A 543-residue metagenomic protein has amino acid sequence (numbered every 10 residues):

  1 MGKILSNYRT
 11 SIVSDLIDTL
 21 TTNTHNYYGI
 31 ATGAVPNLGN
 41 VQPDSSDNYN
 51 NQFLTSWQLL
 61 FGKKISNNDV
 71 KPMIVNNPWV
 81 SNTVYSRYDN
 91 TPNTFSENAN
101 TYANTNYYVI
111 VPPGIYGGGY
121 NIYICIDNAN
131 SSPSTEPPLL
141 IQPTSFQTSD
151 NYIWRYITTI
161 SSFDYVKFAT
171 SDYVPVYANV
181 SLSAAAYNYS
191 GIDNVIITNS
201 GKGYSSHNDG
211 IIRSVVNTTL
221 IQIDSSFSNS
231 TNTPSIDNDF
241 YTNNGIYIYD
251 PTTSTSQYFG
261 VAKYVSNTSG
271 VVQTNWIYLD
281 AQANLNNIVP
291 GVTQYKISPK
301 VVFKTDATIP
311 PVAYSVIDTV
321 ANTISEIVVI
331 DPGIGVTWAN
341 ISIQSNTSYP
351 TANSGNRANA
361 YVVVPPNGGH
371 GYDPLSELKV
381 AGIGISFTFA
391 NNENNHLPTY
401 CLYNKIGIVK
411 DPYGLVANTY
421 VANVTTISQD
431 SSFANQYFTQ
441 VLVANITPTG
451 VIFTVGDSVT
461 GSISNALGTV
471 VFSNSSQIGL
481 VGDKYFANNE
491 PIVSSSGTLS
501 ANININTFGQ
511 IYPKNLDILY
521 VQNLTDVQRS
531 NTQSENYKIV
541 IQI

Functional and structural regions predicted by a protein language model:
M1-Y189, R357, S432-F433, T460-G461 (+4 more regions): Tryptophan-rich substrate-binding surfaces of secreted polymer-degrading and adhesive proteins
Q147-I543: Conserved, function-critical positions that sit in or immediately flank catalytic and ligand-binding motifs
